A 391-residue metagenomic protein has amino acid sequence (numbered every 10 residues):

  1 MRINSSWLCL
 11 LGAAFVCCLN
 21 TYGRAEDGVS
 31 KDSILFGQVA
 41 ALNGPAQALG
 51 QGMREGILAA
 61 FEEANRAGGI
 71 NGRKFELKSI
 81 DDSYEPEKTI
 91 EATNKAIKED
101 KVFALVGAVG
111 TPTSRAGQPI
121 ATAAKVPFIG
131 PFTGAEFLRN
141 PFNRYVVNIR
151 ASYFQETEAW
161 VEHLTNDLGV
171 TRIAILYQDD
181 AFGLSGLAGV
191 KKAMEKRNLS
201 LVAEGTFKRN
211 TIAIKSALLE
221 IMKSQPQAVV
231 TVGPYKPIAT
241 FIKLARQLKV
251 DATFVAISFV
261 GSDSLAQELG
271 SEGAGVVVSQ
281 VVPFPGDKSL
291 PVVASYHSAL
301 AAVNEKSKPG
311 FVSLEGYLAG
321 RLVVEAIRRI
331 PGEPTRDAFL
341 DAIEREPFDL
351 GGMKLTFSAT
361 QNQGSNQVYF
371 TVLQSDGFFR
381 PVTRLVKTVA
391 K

Functional and structural regions predicted by a protein language model:
R2-I3, L10-G12, C18-K391: Extracytosolic ligand-binding ectodomains
